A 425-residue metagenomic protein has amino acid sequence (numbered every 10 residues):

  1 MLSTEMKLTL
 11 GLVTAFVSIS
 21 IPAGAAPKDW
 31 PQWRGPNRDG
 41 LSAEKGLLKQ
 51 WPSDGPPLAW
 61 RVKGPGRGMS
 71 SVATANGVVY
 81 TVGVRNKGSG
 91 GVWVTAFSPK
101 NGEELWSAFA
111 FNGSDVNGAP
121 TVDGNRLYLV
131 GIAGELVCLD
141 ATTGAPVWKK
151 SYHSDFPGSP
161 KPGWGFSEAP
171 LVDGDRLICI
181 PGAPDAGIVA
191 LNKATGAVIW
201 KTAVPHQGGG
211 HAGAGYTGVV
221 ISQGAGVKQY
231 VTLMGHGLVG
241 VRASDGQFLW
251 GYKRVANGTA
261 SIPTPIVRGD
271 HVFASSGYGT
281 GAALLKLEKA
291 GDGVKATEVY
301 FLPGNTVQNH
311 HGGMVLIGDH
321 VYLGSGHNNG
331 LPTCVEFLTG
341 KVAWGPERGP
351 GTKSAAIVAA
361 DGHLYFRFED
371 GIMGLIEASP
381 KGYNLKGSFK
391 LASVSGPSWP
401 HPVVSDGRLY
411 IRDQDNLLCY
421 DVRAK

Functional and structural regions predicted by a protein language model:
M1-G11: Bacterial N-terminal signal peptides that target proteins for export
T9-S20: Bacterial N-terminal signal peptides
A23-K425: Noncatalytic, solvent-exposed loop/strand surfaces of beta-propeller-type extracellular/periplasmic domains
